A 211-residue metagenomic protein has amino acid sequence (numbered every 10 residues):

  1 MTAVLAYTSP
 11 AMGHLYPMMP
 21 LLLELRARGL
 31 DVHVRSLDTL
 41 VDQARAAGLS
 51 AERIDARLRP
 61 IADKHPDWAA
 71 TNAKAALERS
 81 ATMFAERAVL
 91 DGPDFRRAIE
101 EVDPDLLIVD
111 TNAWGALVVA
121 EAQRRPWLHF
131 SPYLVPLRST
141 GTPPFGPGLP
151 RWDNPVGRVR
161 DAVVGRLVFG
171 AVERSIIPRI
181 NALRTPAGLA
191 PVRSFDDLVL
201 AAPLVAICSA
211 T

Functional and structural regions predicted by a protein language model:
M1-E52: N-terminal subdomain of nucleotide-sugar transferases
A3, D105-L106, L204: Structural motif
P10-M12, D55-P60, S131-P136: Short, acidic/turn-prone active-site loops that include or flank metal/cofactor- and phosphate-binding residues
V34-R79, R158: Conserved nucleotide-sugar phosphate-binding/catalytic loop shared by glycosyltransferases and other
L49, Q123-P126, A202-P203: A short helix->loop->beta-strand "cap" motif at the edges of active sites that frequently abuts
A85-R158, T211: Conserved nucleotide-sugar donor-interacting segment of glycosyltransferase catalytic cores, predominantly GT-B
L128-T211: Active-site-proximal region of nucleotide-activated glycan assembly enzymes, centered on histidine/acidic-rich loops
